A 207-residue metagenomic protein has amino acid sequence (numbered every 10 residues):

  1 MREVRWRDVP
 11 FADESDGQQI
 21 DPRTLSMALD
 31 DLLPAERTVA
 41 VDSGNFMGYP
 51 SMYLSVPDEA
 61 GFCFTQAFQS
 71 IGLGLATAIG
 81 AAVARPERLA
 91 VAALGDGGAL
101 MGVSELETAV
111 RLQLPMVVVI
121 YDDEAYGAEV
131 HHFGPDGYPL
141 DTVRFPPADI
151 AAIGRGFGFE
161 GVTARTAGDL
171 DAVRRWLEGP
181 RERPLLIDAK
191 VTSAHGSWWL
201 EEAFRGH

Functional and structural regions predicted by a protein language model:
M1-A76, A81: Active-site diphosphate/adenylate-binding microenvironment
A12, F133-V173: Conserved thiamine diphosphate
L29, V41, G80, D96 (+5 more regions): Hydrophobic, well-ordered secondary-structure elements that form the walls of internal hydrophobic environments
R37-V39, R88-A90, M116, R183-A189: Generic beta-sheet signal
S43-M47, D122-A125, K190-H195: Glycine-rich beta-alpha junction loops
G48-Y126: Thiamine diphosphate
V56-E59, V110, G134-Y138, P180-R181 (+1 more regions): Short, hinge-like loop/turn segments at secondary-structure boundaries
L170, R174-H207: Glycine/aspartate-rich loop-and-adjacent alpha/beta segment that forms the canonical ThDP
